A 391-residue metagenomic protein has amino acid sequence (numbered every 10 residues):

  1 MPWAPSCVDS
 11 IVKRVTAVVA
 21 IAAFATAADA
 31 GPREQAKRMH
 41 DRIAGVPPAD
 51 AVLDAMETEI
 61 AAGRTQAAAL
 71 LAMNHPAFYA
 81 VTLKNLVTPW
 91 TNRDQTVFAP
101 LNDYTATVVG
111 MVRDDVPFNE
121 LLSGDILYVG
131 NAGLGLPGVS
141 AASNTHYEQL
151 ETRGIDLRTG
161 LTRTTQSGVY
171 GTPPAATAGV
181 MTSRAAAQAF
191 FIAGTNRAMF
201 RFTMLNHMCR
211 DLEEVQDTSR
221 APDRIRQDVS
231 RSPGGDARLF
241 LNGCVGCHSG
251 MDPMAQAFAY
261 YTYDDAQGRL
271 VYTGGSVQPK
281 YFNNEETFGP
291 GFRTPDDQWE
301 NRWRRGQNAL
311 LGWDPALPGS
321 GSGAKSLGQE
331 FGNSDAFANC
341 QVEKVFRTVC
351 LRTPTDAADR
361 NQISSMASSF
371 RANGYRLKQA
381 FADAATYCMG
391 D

Functional and structural regions predicted by a protein language model:
P2-T16: Bacterial N-terminal signal peptides that target proteins for export
V15-A23: Bacterial N-terminal signal peptides
A25-A28: N-terminal signal peptide c-region/cleavage motif recognized by signal peptidases
G31-A68, A72: N-terminal mature-domain "stem" immediately C-terminal to a signal peptide or N-terminal signal-anchor/transmembrane
M39-H40, G45, T82, V345 (+2 more regions): Residue-level detector of buried hydrophobic side-chain packing in well-ordered secondary-structure elements
Q66-M254, G332, A336, F346 (+2 more regions): Extended surface/linker regions that mediate inter-domain or inter-protein docking in multi-component redox
L71, Y170, S183-N196, S230-L239 (+4 more regions): Electron-transfer interface patches adjacent to heme c in soluble/periplasmic c-type cytochromes and di-/multiheme
Q256-T262: Short cysteine/histidine-rich zinc-coordinating motifs and their immediately flanking basic loops
